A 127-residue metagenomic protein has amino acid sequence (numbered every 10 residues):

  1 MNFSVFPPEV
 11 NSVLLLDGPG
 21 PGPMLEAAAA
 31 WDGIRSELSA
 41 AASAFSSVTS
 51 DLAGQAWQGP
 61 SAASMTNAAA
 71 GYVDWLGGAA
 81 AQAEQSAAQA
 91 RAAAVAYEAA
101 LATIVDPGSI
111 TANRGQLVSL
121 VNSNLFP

Functional and structural regions predicted by a protein language model:
M1-P127: Amphipathic alpha-helical hairpins/coiled-coils and adjacent low-complexity
